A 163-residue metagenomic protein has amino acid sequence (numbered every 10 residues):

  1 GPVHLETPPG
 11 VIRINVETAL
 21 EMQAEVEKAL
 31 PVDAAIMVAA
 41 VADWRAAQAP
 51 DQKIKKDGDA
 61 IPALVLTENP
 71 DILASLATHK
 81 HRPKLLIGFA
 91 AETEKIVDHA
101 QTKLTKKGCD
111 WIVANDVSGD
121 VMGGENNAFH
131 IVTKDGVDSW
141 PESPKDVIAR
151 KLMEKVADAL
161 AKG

Functional and structural regions predicted by a protein language model:
G1-G163: A cross-family phosphate/adenosyl-ligand binding-site feature
